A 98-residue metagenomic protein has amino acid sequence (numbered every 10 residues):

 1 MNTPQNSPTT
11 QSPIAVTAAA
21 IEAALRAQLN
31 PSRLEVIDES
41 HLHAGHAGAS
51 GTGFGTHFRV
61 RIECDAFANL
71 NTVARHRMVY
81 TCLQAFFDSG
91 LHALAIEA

Functional and structural regions predicted by a protein language model:
N2-A98: N-terminal, polar/charged subdomain of small-to-medium soluble alpha/beta proteins
